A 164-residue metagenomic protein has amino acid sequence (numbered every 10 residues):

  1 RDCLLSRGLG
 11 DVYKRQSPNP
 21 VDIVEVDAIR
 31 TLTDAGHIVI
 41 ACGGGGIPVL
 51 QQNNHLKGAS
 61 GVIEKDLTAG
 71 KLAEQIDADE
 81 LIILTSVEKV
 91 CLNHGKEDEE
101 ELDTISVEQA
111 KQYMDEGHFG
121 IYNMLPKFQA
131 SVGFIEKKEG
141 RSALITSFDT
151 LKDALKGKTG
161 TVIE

Functional and structural regions predicted by a protein language model:
D2-Y13: Single conserved hydrophobic/aromatic residue that forms the stacking wall/gate of nucleotide- or nucleobase-binding
R15-A28, T33-I145, D149-E164: Active-site phosphate/oxyanion-binding loops
